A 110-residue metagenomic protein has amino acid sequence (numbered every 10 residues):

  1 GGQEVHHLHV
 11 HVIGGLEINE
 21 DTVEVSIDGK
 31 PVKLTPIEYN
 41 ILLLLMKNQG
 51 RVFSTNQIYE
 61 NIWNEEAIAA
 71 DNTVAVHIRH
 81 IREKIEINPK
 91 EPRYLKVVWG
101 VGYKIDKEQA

Functional and structural regions predicted by a protein language model:
G1, V101-G102: Short, internal active-site loops enriched in acidic
G1-E17: HIT superfamily nucleotide-processing domains
L16-E24, V101, Q109: Short boundary/linker motifs that mark transitions into or out of structured domains
E24, G29-Y94, V98-V101: Positively charged, aromatic-enriched patches within helix-turn-helix-type DNA-binding elements, predominantly
I58, E108-A110: Ubiquitous "structural anchor" signal
I105: HATPase_c (GHKL) ATP-binding subdomain of two-component histidine kinases
